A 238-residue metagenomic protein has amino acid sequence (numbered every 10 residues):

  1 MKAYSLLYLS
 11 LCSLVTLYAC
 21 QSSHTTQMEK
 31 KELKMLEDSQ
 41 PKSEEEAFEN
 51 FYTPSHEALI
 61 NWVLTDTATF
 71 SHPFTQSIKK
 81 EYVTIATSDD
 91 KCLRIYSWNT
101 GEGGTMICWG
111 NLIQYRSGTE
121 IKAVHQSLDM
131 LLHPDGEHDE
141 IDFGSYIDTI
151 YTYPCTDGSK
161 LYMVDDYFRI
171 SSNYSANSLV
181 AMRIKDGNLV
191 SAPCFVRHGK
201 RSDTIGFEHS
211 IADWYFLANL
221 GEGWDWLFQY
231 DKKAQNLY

Functional and structural regions predicted by a protein language model:
M1-M35: Bacterial Sec-dependent N-terminal signal peptides
H24-L93: Start-of-domain marker
A68-T87, E102, R116-T119, H125-D129 (+1 more regions): Extended non-catalytic interaction/regulatory regions in multidomain proteins
K80-G103, K160-R169: Exposed beta-strand-loop-beta-strand "reactive/processing" segments of non-cytosolic proteins
G104-I107, N173-S175: Short, solvent-exposed loop/turn segments at conserved positions within beta-propeller repeat blades
W109-S117, S178-D186: Beta-propeller blade signature
T119-A123, N188-P193: Beta-strand initiation motifs
D135-D157, D166-I170, S175-S178, V190-Y238: Short aromatic loop motif centered on NTY/YTY
